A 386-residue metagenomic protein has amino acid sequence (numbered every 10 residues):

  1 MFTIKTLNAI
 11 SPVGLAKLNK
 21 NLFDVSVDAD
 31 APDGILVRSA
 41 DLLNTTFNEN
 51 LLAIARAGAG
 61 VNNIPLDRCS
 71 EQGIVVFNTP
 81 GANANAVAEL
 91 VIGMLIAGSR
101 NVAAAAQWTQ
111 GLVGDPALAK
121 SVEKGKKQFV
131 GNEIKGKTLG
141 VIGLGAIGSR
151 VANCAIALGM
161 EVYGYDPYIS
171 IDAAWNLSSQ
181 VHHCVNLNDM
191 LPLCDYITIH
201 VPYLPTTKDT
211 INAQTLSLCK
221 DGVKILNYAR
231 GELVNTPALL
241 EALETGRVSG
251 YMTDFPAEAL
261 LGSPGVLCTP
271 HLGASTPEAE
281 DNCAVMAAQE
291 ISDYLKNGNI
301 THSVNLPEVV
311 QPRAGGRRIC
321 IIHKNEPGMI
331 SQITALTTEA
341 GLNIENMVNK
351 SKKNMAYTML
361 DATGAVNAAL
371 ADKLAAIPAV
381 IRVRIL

Functional and structural regions predicted by a protein language model:
M1-T79, P192, N212-Q214, L218 (+3 more regions): An N-terminal-biased, well-structured beta-alpha scaffold segment characteristic of Rossmann-like dinucleotide-binding
L43-T45, P167-L260, S275: Rossmann-like adenosine-cofactor binding region
P80-T138, D172, H302-V304: Phosphate-binding beta-alpha-beta segment of Rossmann-like dinucleotide-binding domains, i.e., the NAD(P)
A88-Q107, N153-M160, V285-N299, T334-T338 (+1 more regions): Oxidoreductase and adenylate-handling cofactor-binding alpha/beta cores
L144-G145: Glycine-rich Rossmann-fold phosphate-binding loop(s) that bind the pyrophosphate of adenine dinucleotide cofactors
G148-S149: N-terminal Rossmann-fold NAD(P) dinucleotide-binding loop
A213, D221-R313, Y357, L386: Rossmann-like dinucleotide-binding domain for NAD(H)/NADP(H)
T301, N305-L386: A conserved regulatory-domain signal marking ACT and ACT-like small-molecule sensing domains and adjacent regulatory
